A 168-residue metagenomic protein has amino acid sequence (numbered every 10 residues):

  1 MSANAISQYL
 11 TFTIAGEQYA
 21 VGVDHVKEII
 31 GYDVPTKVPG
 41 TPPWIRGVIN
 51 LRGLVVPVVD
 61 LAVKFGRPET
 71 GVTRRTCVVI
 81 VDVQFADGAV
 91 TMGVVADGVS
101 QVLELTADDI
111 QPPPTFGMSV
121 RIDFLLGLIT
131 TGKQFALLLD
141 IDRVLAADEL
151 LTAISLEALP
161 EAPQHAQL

Functional and structural regions predicted by a protein language model:
M1-L168: An acidic, low-aromatic, low-complexity terminal/linker signal
